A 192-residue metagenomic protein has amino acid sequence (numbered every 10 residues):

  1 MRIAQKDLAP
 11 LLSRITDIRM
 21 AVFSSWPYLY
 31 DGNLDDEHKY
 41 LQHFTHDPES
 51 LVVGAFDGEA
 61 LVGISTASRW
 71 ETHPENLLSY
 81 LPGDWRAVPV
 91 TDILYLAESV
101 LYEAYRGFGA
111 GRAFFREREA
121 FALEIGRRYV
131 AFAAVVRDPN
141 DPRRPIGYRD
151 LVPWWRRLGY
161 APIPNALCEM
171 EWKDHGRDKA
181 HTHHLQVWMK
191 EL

Functional and structural regions predicted by a protein language model:
M1-I15: A short beta-loop-alpha structural element at the N-terminal edge of CoA-dependent acyl/N-acetyltransferase catalytic
D17-G32: Helix-loop element at the rim of GNAT/NAT acetyltransferase active sites that forms part of the acceptor-substrate
Y28-D57, T66-R69: Active-site rim helix/loop that mediates acceptor-substrate recognition in acyltransferases
E49-G54, I64, E98, L185-V187: Short hydrophobic/aromatic beta-strand element in the GNAT-like acyltransferase core that lines or flanks the acyl-donor
I64-S99, P142-R143, A166-K179: Conserved acyl-donor/pantetheine-binding loop and adjacent beta-alpha core of acyl/acetyltransferases and related
L96, V130-A133: Conserved hydrophobic beta-strand within the GNAT/NAT acetyltransferase core sheet that lines the active-site cleft
E98-L101, G107-E124: Conserved acetyl-CoA-binding loop-helix of GNAT-fold acetyltransferases
L123-R128, V136-N165: Conserved active-site alpha-helix within GNAT-family acetyltransferase domains
